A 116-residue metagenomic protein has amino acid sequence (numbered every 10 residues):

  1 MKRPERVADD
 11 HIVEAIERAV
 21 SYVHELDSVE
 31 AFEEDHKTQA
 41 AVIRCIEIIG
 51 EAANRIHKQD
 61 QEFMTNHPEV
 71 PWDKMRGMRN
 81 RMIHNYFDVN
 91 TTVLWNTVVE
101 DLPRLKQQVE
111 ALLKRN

Functional and structural regions predicted by a protein language model:
M1-N116: Solvent-exposed interaction patches of small proteins and small membrane subunits
